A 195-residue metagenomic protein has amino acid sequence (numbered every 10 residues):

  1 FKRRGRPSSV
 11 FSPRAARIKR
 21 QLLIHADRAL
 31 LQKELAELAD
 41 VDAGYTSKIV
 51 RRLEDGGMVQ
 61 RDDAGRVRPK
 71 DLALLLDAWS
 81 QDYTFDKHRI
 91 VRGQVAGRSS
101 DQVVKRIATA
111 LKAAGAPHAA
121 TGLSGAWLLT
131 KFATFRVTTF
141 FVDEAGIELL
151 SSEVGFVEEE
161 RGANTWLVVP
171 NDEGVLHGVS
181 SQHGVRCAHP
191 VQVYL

Functional and structural regions predicted by a protein language model:
K2-K19: Short alpha-helical segments that sit at the start of domains
R4-R6, L75-G97: Interdomain hinge/linker segments and adjacent boundary elements that couple functional modules
S12, A16, S47, A188-Q192: Non-catalytic, well-ordered alpha-helical scaffold segments
A15-S80: Loop-centered beta-sheet repeat module
K33, A145, E153-L195: C-terminal regulatory/effector modules of DNA-binding transcriptional regulators
K87-N171: Short gly/ser-rich loop at a beta-strand->alpha-helix junction or flexible surface loop bordering the NTP-binding
